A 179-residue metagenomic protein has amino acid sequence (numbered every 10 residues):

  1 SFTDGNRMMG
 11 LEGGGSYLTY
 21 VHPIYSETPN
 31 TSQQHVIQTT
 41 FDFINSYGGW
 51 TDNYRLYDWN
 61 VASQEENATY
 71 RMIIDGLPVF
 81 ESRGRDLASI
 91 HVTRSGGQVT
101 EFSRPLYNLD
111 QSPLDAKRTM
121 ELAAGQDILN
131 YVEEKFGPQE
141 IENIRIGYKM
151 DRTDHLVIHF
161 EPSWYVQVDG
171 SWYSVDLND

Functional and structural regions predicted by a protein language model:
S1-G13, W50-G96, I144-S171: Exposed beta-strand-loop-beta-strand "reactive/processing" segments of non-cytosolic proteins
S1-S46: Preferential activation on post-signal-peptide N-terminal prodomains/segments of secreted or lumenal proteins
Y17-V21, S95-N108, I158-P162, S174 (+1 more regions): Short, well-ordered strand-loop elements centered on a beta-strand within folded domains, enriched for acidic residues
F41-F43, S63-Q64, F136-Q139: N-terminal start-of-chain detector that recognizes signal peptides and the immediate post-cleavage beginning
D42-W50, Y131, K135: Structured segments of extracytoplasmic/periplasmic soluble domains in secreted or envelope-associated proteins
R85-L87, T93-E121: Short helix-loop boundary/capping segments
D110-D179: Hydrophilic extracytoplasmic domains
